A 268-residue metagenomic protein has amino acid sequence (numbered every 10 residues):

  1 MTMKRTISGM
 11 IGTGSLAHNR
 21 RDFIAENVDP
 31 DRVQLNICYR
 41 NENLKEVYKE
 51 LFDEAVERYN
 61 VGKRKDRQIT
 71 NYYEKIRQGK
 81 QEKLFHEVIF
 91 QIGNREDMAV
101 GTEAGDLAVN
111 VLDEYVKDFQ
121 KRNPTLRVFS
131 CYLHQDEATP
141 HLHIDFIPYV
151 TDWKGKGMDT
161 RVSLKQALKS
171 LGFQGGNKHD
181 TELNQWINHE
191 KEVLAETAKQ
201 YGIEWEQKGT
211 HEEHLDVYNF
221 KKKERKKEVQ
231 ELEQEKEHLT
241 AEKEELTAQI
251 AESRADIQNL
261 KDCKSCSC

Functional and structural regions predicted by a protein language model:
M1-C268: N-terminal nicking endonuclease/strand-transfer module with a His-rich metal-binding environment and a catalytic Tyr
